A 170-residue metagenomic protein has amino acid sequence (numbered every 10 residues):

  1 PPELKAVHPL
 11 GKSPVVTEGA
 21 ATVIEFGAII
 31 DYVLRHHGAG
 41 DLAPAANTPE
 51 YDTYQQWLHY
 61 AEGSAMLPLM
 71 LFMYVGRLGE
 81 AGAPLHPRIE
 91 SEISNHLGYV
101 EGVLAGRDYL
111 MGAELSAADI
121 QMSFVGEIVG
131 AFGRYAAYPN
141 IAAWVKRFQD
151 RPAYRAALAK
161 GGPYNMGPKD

Functional and structural regions predicted by a protein language model:
P1, V33-L34, R147, N165-G167: Short secondary-structure boundary/hinge segments and terminal tails
P1-S91, E101: GST-like domain detector, emphasizing the conserved glutathione-binding G-site in the N-terminal thioredoxin-like
A6, D150, A159-K160: Phosphate-coordinating loops and pocket residues in cytosolic domains that bind phosphorylated ligands
G19, S123, K160: Conserved residues at the C-terminal ends of beta-strands
L34, V125-G126, L158: Active-site-flanking alpha-helical
L58-P152: GST-like fold's C-terminal all-alpha helical module
Y154-D170: Terminal-tail/helix-coil boundary detector
